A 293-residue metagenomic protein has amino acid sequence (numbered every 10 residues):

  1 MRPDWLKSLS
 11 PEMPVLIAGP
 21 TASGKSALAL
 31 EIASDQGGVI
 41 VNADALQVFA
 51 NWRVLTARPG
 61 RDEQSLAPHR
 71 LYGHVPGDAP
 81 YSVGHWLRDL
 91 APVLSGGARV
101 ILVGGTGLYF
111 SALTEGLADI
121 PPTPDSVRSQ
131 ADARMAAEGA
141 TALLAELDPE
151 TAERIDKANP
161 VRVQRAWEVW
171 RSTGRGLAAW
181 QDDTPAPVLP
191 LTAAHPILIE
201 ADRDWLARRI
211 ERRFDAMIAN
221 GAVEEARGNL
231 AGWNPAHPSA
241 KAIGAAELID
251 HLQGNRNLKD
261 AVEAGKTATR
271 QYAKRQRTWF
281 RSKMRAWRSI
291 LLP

Functional and structural regions predicted by a protein language model:
M1-P293: Phosphate/pyrophosphate-binding catalytic cores of soluble transferases and nucleic-acid-acting enzymes
